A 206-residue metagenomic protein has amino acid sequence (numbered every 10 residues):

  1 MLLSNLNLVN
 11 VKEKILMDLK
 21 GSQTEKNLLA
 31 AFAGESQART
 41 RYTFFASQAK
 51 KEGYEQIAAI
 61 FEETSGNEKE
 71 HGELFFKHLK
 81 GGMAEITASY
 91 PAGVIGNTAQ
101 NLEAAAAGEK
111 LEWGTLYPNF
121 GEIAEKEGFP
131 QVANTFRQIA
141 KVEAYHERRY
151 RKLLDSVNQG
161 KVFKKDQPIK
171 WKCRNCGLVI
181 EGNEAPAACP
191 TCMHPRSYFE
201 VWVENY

Functional and structural regions predicted by a protein language model:
M1-L16: Short, Lys/Arg-enriched N-terminal segments with co-localized hydrophobic residues within the first ~10-30 amino acids
K12-Y206: Non-heme di-metal
